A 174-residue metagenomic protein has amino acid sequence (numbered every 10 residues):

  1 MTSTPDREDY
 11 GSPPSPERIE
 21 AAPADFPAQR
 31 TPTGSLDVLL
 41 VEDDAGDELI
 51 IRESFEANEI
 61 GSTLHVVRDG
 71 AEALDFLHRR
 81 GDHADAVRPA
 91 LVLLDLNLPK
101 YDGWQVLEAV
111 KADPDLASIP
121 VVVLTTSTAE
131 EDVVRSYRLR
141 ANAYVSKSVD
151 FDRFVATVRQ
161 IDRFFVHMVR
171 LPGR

Functional and structural regions predicted by a protein language model:
M1-L39, D44-H65, A71-L74, H78 (+3 more regions): Non-catalytic signal-transmission and effector/linker regions of two-component phosphorelay proteins
V66, L98-Y101, E130: Residue-level signal for the "D+5" position in two-component response regulator receiver
G81-V87, K111-S118, L139: Conserved phosphotransfer cores of two-component systems
L94-D95, T125: Active-site residues of response regulator receiver
N142: Short, glycine/charged-rich "phosphate-handling" switch motifs in NTP-dependent and phosphotransfer domains
